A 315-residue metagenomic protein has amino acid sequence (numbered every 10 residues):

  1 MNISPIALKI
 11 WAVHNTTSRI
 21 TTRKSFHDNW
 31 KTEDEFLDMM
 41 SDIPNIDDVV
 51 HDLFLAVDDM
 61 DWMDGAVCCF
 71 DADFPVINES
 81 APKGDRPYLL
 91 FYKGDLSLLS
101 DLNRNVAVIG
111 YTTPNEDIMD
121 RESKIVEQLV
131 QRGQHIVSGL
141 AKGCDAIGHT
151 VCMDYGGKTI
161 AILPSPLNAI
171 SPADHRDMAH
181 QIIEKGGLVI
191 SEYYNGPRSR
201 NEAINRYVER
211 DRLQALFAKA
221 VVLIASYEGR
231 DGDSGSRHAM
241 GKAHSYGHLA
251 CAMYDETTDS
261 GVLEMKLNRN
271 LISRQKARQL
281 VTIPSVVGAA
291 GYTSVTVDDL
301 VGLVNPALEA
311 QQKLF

Functional and structural regions predicted by a protein language model:
M1-S123, E127, L314-F315: Short, positively charged patches
A72-V76, V137-P197: Glycine-rich, small/polar surface segments that engage phosphate groups of diverse ligands
I125, K185-A252: Active-site/ligand-binding-proximal alpha/beta "capping" segment
Q128, V151-C152, Q181, L213-Q214 (+2 more regions): Hydrophobic/aromatic ligand-binding patch that stacks against planar heteroaromatic rings of cofactors or nucleotides
D174-M178, R210, G232-M240, D259-Q275: Short, glycine/polar-rich helix-capping loops at beta-to-alpha or helix-loop-helix junctions that flank or form
S245-F315: Amphipathic alpha-helical segments at domain termini/boundaries
